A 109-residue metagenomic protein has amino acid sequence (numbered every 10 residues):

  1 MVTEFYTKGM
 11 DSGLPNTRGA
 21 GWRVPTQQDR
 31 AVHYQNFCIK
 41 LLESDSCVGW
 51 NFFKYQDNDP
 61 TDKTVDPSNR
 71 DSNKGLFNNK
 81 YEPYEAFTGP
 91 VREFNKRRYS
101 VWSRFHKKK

Functional and structural regions predicted by a protein language model:
M1-F37, F53: Active-site clefts of carbohydrate-active enzymes
E4, Q27, E43, E82-E85 (+1 more regions): Glutamate identity and glutamate-enriched acidic tracts
C38-L42: Non-transmembrane alpha-helical segments in soluble domains of secreted/periplasmic/extracellular proteins
E43-G49: Loop/turn elements at helix/coil->beta-strand transitions in domains of secreted/extracellular proteins
F53-K109: Aromatic-rich peripheral "rim/lid" segments of glycoside hydrolase catalytic domains that contact and position glycan
